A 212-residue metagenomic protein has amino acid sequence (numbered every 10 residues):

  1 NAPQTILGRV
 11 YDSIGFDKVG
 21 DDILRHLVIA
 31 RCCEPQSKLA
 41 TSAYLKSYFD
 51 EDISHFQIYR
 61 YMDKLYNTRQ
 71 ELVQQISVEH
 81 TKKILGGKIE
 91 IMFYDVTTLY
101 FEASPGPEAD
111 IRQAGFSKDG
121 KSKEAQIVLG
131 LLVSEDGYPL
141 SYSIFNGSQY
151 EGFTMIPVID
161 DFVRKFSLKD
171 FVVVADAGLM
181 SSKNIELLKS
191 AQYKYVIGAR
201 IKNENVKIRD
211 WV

Functional and structural regions predicted by a protein language model:
N1-Q113, K123-E124, G130-S143, S148: Dynamic "connector" segments at or just before major functional cores
G8, L129-G130, D160, I185: Short glycine-/small-residue-rich flexible loop motifs, especially phosphate/cofactor-binding loops
T68, A114, A125, L131-E135 (+4 more regions): Catalytic cores of nucleotide-enabled group-transfer and carboxylate-activating enzymes in metabolic and assembly-line
K118-D119: Glycine- and acidic-residue-enriched helix-capping/strand-helix junction motifs
E151-V212: An internal, acidic/charged active-site-proximal segment that coordinates divalent cations and/or engages
